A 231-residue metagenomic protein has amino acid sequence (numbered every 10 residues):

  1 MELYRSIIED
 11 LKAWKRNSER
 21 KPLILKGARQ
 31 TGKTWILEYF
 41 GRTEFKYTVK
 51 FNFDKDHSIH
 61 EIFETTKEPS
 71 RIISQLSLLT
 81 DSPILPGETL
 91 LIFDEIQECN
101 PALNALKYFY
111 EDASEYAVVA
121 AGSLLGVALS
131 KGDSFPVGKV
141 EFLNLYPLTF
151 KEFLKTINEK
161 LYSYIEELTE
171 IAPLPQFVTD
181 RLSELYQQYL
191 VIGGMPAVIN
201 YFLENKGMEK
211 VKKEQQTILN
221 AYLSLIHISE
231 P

Functional and structural regions predicted by a protein language model:
M1-W14: N-terminal pre-Walker A segment at the start of P-loop NTPase domains
K33: Conserved lysine of the Walker
I36: Hydrophobic positions on the alpha1 helix immediately C-terminal to the Walker A/P-loop
H57-P86: Short glycine-rich substrate-engagement loop in P-loop NTPases that contacts/grips substrate
I84-N100: Conserved P-loop NTPase "ATPase switch" module shared by AAA+ and STAND
A117-S123: Structural recognition of the conserved hydrophobic beta-strand(s) that form the central parallel beta-sheet of P-loop
G126-E141, I157-N158: Short regulatory helix/loop adjacent to the ATP-binding pocket of P-loop NTPases
K151, K155-S229: Interdomain hinge/linker elements that couple catalytic modules in large macromolecular machines
